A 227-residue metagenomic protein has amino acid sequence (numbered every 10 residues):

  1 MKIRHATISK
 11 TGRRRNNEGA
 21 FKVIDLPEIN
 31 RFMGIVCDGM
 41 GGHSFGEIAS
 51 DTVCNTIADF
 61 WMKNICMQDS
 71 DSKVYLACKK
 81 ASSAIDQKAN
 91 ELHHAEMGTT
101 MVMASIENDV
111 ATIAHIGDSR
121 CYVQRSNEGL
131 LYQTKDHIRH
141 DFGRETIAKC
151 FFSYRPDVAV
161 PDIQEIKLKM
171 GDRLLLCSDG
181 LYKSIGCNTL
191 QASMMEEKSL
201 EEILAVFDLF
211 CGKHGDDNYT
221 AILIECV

Functional and structural regions predicted by a protein language model:
M1-V227: PP2C/PPM-type serine/threonine phosphatase catalytic domain
